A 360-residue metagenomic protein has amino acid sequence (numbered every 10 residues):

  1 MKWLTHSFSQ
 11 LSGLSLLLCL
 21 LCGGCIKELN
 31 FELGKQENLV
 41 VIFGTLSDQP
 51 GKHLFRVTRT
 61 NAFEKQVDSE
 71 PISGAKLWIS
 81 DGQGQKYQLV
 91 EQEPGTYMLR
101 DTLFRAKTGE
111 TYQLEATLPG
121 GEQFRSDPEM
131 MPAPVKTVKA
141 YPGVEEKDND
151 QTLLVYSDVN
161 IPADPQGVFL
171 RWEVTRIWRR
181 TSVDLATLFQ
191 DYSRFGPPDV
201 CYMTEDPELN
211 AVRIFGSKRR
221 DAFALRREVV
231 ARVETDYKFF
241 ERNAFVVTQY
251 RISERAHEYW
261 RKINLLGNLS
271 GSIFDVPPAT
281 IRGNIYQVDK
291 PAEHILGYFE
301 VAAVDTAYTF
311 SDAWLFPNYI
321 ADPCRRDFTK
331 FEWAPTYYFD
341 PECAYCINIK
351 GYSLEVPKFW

Functional and structural regions predicted by a protein language model:
M1-K2, I26: N-terminal hydrophobic targeting signals that begin at the initiator methionine
K2-L14: Bacterial N-terminal signal peptides that target proteins for export
L17-C19: Signature aromatic-anchored transmembrane alpha helix within multi-pass, membrane-resident enzymes that catalyze glycan
L21-G24: C-terminal motif of bacterial Sec signal peptides marking the signal peptidase cleavage site
I26-W360: A sequence/structural signal for flexible, mid-protein segments enriched in small/helix-disrupting residues
